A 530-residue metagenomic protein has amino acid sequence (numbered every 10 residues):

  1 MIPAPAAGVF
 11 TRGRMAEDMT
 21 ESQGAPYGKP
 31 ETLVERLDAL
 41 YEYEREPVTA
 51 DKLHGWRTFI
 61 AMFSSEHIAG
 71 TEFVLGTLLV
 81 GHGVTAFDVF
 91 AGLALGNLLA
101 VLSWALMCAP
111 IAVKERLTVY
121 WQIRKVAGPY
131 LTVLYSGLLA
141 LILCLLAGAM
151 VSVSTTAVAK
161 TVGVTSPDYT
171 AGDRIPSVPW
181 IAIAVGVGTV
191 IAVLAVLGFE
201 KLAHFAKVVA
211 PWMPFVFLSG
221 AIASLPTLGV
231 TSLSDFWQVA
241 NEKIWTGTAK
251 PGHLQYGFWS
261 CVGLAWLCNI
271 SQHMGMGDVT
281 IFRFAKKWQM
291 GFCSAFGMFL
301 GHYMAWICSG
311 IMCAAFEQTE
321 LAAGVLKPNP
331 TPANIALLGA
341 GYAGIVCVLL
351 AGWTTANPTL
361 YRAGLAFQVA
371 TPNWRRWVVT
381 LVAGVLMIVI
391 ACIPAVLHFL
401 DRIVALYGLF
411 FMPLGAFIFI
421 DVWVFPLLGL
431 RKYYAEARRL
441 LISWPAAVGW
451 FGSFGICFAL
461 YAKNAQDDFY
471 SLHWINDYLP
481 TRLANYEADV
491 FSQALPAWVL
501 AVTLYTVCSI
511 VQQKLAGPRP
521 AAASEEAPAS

Functional and structural regions predicted by a protein language model:
R12-D88, S224, T248-G263, T280-M290 (+1 more regions): Membrane-interface "cap" regions at the ends of multi-pass membrane proteins
Y27, A94-A127, Y135-V151, F316 (+1 more regions): Juxtamembrane transmembrane-helix boundary signature
H54-F73, S224-L228, N241-A314, I335-N357 (+1 more regions): Hydrophobic, membrane-embedded alpha-helices of multi-pass small-molecule transporters
F63, S136, V164-L197, P211-I222 (+2 more regions): Transmembrane alpha-helical segments of multi-pass small-molecule transport proteins
V80-G83, A109-P110, V126, L134 (+8 more regions): Membrane-water interface regions at transmembrane-helix termini and the short interhelical loops of multi-pass membrane
T156-K160, P214-T246, G263, I270 (+3 more regions): Hydrophobic alpha-helical segments and their helix-loop junctions in multi-pass secondary transporters
V187-Q238, F292-M298, I403-A416: Membrane-interface loop-to-helix entry segments
I418-L504, P518-S524: C-terminal membrane-solvent junction of multi-pass transporters and transport-like membrane proteins
